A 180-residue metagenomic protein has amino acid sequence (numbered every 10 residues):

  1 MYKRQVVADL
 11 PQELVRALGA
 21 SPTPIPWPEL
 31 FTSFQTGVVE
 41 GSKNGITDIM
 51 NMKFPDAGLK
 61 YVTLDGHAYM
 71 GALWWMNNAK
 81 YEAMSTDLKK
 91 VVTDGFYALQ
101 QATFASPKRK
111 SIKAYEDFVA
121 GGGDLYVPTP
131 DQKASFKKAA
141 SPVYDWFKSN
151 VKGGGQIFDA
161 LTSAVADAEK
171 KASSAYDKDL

Functional and structural regions predicted by a protein language model:
K3-L180: N-terminal secretory/targeting leader peptides
